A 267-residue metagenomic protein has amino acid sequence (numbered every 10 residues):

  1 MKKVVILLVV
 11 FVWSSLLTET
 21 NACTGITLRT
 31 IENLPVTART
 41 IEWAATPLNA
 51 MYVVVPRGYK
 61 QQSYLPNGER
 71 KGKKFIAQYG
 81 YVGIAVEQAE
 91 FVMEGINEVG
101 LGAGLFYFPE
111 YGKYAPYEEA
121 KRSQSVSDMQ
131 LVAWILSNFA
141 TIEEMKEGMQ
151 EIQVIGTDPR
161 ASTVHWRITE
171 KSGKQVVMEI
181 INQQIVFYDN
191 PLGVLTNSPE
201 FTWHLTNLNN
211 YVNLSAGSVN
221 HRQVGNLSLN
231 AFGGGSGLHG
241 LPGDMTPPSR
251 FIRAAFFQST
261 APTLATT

Functional and structural regions predicted by a protein language model:
M1-V4: Positively charged n-region of N-terminal signal peptides that target proteins for export
L7, G68-Y81, N138-E151: Short, basic/low-complexity N-terminal boundary segments at the transition from targeting/disordered tails
L7-S15: Bacterial N-terminal signal peptides
N21-V36, A44-A50, T157-S162, E170-K171 (+1 more regions): C-terminus-biased signal that marks the final domain/tail of proteins
A22-A120, R160: A contiguous strand-loop segment
E94, V99-M129, I142, K146-N209: Acidic/His-rich structured neighborhood in mature extracellular/periplasmic domains
K121-Q153, M245-T267: Alpha/propeptide regions of enzymes that mature by internal proteolysis
